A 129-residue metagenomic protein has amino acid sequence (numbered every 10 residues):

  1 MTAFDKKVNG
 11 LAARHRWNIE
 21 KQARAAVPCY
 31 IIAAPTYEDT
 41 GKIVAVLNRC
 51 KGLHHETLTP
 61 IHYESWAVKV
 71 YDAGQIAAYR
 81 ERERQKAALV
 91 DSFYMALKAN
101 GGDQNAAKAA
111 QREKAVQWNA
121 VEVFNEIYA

Functional and structural regions predicted by a protein language model:
T2-A23: An N-terminal amphipathic alpha-helical segment
K21-V123: Acidic, low-complexity, intrinsically disordered interaction modules
Y128-A129: Short acidic DE-rich linear segments
